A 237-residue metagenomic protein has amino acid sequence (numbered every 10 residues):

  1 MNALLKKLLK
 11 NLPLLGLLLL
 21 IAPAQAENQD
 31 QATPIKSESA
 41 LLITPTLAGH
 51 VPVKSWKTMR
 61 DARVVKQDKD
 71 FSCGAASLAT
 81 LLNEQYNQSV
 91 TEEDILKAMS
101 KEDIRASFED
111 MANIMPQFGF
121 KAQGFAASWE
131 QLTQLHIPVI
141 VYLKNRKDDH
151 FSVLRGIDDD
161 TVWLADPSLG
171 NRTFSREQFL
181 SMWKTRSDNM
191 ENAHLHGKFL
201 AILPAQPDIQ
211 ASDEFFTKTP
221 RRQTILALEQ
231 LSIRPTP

Functional and structural regions predicted by a protein language model:
N2-P13: Bacterial N-terminal signal peptides that target proteins for export
L4, L18, A22-K97, E229 (+1 more regions): Active-site-adjacent structural segments surrounding the nucleophilic cysteine of cysteine proteases and isopeptidases
P13, S128-I137, D188-L195: Short, surface-exposed loop and linker segments with low hydrophobicity and enrichment for Pro/Ser/Thr
N28-T46, I157-P237: Noncatalytic regulatory segments and standalone regulatory/sensor domains
D61-G74, N87, S100-S107, L143-D149 (+4 more regions): Extracytoplasmic/periplasmic, Sec-exported soluble proteins
L96-M99, D103, A112-L169, T173: Active-site-adjacent substructure of cysteine-protease-like catalytic cores
